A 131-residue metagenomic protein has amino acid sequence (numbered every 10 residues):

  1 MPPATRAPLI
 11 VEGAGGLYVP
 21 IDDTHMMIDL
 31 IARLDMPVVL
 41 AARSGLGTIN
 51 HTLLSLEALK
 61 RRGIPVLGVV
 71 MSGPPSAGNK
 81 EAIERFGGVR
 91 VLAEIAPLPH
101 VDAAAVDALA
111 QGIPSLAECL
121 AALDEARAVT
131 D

Functional and structural regions predicted by a protein language model:
M1-I21: Phosphate-binding/switch loop-helix module in NTP-utilizing enzymes
I10-E12, V39-A41, V70: Structural motif
A14-G15, G45, A96-L98: Anionic group-transfer/hydrolysis microenvironments
V19-D22, T48-H51: Short glycine/serine/threonine-rich phosphate/pyrophosphate-binding segments that cradle anionic phosphate groups
D22-G45: Inter-motif core of Ras-like GTPase G domains
I28-A32, N50-E57: Histidine-anchored nucleotide/phosphate-binding helix
E57-D131: C-terminal lobe/tail of nucleotide-utilizing enzymes
